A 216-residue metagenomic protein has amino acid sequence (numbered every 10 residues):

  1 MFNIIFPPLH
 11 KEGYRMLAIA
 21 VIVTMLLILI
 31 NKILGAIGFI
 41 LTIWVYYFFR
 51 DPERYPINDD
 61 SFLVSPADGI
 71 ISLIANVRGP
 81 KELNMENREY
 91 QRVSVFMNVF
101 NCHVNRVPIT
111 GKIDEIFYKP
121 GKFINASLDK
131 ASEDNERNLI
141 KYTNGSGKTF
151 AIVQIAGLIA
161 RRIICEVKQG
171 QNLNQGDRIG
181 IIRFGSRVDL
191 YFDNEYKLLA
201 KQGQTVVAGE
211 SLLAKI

Functional and structural regions predicted by a protein language model:
M1-I216: Contiguous, well-folded functional domains in the mature portion of proteins
